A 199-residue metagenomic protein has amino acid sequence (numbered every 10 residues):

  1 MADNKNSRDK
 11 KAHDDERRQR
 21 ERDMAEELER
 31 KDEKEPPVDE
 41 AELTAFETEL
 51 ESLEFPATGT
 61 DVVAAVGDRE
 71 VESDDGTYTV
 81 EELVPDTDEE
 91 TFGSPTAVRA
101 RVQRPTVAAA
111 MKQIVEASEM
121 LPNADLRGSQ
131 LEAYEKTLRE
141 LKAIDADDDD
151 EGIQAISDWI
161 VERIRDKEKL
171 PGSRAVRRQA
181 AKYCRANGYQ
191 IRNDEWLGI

Functional and structural regions predicted by a protein language model:
M1-L53, G59-D61, V66, D74 (+1 more regions): Haloarchaeal acidic low-complexity proteome signature biased toward cell-envelope/secretome components but also
V63, T79-L83: Short amphipathic alpha-helical segments embedded in low-complexity Lys/Glu-rich regions
G67-E70, D86: Short helix-coil junctions and helix-kink-helix linkers
E70-V80: Short, positively charged loop/turn segments that connect secondary-structure elements
L83-V84, D88, F92, V102 (+1 more regions): Bromodomain acetyl-lysine reader domains
